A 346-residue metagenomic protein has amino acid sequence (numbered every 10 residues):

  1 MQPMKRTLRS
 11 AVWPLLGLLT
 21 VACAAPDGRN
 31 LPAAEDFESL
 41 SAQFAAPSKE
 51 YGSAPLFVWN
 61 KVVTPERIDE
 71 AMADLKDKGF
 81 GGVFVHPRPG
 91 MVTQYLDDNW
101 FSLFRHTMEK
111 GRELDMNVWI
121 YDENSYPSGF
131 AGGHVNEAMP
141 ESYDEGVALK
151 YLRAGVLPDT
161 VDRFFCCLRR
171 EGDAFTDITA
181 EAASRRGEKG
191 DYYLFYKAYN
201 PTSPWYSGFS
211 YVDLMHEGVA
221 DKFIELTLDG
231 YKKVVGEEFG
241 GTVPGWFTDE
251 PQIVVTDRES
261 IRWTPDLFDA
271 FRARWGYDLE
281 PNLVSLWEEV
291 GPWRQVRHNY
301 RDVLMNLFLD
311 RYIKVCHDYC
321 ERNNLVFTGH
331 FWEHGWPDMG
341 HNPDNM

Functional and structural regions predicted by a protein language model:
Q2-W13: Bacterial N-terminal signal peptides that target proteins for export
V21-A22: C-terminal motif of bacterial Sec signal peptides marking the signal peptidase cleavage site
R29-P47, G52, R67-K78, L96-H298: Mature extracytoplasmic enzyme cores
Y51, P55-V58, G81-H86, W119 (+2 more regions): Short, well-structured secondary-structure segments
V58-K61, T93-Y95, S210-M215, D302-L304: Second-shell loop/turn segments in exported
V58-R67, P89-S102, F331-H341: Acidic-and-aromatic substrate-binding clefts and catalytic sites of carbohydrate-active enzymes
V83-T93, E288-V303: Short, conserved helix/loop micro-motifs enriched in His/Cys and acidic residues
V118-P127, T242-E250, L304-M339: Aromatic-lined carbohydrate-recognition surfaces of secreted/lumenal glycan-active proteins
